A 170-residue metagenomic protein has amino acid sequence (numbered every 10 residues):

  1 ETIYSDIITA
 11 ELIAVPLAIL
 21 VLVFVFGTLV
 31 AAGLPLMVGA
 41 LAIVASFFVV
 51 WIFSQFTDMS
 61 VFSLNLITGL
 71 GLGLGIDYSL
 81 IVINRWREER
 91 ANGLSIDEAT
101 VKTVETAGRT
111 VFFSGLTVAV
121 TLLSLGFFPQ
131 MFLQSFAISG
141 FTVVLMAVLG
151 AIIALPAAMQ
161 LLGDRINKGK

Functional and structural regions predicted by a protein language model:
E1-K170: Membrane-embedded transmembrane helical bundles of large multi-pass transporters/channels
